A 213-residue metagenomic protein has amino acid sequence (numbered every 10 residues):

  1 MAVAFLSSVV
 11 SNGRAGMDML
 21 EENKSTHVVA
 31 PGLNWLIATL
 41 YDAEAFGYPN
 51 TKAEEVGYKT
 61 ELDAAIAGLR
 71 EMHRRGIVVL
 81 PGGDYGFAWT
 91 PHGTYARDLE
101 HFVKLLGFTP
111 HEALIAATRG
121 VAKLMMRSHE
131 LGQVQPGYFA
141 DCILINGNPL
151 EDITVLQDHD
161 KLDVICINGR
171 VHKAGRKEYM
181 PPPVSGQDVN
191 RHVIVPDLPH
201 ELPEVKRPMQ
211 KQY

Functional and structural regions predicted by a protein language model:
M1-L62, L80, G86-F87, L106 (+3 more regions): Active-site core of metal-dependent hydrolases
N12, E21, T94, T109 (+2 more regions): Short acidic-hydrophobic sequence patches enriched in Asp/Glu that either
G16-D18, G68, D98, K161: Residues within well-ordered alpha-helices
N23-T26, R75-G76, H159: Structured helix-beta-strand junction loops
L40-E44, H92, K177: Short acidic, glycine/serine/threonine-rich loops at helix termini
Y48-A53, E61-N148, N168: His/Asp/Glu-enriched, well-ordered alpha-helical/loop segment that forms or immediately abuts the divalent-metal
R74, L114-Y213: Active-site microenvironment of metallo-dependent hydrolases
